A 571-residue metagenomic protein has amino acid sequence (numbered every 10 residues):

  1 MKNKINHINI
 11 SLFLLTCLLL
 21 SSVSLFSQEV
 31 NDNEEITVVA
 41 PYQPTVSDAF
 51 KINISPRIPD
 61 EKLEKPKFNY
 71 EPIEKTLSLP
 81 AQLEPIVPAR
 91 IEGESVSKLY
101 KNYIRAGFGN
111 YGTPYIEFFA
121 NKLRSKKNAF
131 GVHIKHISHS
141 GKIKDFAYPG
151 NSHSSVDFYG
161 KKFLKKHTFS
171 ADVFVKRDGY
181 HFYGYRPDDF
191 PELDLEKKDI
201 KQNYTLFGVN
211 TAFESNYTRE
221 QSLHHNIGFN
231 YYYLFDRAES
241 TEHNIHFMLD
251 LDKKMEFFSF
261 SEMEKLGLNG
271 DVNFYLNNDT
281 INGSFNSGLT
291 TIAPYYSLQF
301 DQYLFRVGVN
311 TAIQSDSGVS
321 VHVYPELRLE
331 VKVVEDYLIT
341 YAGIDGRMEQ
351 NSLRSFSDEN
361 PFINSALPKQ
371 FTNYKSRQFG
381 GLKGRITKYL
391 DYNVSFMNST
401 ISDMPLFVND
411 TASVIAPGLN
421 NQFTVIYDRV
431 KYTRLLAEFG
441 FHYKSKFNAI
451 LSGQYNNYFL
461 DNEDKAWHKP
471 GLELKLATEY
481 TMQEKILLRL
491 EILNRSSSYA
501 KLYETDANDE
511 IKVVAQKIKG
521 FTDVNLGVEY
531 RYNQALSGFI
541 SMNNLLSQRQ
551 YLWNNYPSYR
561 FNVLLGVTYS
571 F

Functional and structural regions predicted by a protein language model:
L25-E94: N-terminal periplasmic/intermembrane-space "pro-region" immediately following the signal or transit peptide
E84-V87, S95-I104, F108-K144, Y148-S154: Outer-membrane beta-barrel translocator/receptor signature
E92-L99, R124-K127, F163-T168, N216-L223 (+7 more regions): Short loop/turn motifs that connect adjacent beta-strands in outer-membrane beta-barrel proteins
L99, I104-G107, K135, L304-R306 (+2 more regions): Exposed, low-structure sequence patches enriched in small/polar residues
F118, V156-F158, V209-F213, I245-L251 (+7 more regions): Membrane-embedded beta-strands of outer-membrane beta-barrel proteins, especially the hydrophobic/small aromatic
K122-K142, M263-Y275, F285-Q314, K444-N457: Surface-exposed extracellular loop regions of Gram-negative outer-membrane beta-barrel proteins
H139-N151, D172-H224, G228-N244: Flexible loop and strand-edge segments within Gram-negative outer membrane beta-barrel domains
K201-A212, G228-D301: Outer-membrane beta-barrel transmembrane domain signature of Gram-negative proteins, especially the mid-to-C-terminal
